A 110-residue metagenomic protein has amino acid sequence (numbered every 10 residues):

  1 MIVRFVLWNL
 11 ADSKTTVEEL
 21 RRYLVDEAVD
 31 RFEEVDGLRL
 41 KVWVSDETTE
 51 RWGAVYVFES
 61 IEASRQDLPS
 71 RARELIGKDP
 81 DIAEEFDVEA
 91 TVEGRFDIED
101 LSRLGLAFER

Functional and structural regions predicted by a protein language model:
M1-R51, I61-P69, E84-R110: Short S/T/G/P-rich N-terminal loop/turn motif that feeds into the first structured element of a domain
A54-F58: Conserved RNP beta-strands of RNA recognition motif
A72-D79: A common structural junction motif
